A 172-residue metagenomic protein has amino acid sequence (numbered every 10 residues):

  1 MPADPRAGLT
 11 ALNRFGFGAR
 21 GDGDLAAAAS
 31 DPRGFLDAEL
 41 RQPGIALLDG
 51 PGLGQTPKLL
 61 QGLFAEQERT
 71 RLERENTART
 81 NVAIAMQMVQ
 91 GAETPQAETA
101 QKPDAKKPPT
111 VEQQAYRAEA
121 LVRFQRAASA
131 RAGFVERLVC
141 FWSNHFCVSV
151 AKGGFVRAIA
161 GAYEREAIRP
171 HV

Functional and structural regions predicted by a protein language model:
M1-D4, G21-A29, L36, K107 (+1 more regions): Primarily short, surface-exposed interaction patches in extracytoplasmic proteins
A3-R6, A19-Q114, A158-G161: Active-site-surrounding "flap" and adjacent substrate/cofactor-binding loops of secreted or lumenal enzymes, prototyped
L9: Extreme N-terminus nucleophile/cap motif
